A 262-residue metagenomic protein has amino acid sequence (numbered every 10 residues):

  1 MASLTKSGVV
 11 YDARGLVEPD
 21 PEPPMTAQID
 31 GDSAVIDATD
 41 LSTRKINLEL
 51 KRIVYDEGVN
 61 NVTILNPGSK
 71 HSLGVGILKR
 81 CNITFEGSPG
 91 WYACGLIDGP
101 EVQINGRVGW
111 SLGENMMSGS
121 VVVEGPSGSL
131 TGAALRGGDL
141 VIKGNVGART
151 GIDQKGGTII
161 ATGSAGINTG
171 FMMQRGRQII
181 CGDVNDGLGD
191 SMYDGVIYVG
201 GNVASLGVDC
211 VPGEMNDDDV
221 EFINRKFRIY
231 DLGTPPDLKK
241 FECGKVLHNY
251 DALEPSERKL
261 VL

Functional and structural regions predicted by a protein language model:
M1-N66, S72-L73, I167, Q174-C181 (+1 more regions): Intrinsically disordered, low-complexity terminal regions
K51-N61, S72-C81, Y92-P100, S111-S118 (+3 more regions): Beta-strand repeat architectures
L65-P67, G76, T84-S88, G95-L96 (+11 more regions): Feature marks extracellular polysaccharide-active and adherence modules
S120, D139-V141, T158-I160, R177-I179 (+1 more regions): A structural signal for beta-strand register positions
S127: Active-site-adjacent structural elements in folded domains
A148, Q154-I167: Glycine- and acidic-residue-rich phosphate-binding/metal-coordinating active-site segment common to enzymes that handle
